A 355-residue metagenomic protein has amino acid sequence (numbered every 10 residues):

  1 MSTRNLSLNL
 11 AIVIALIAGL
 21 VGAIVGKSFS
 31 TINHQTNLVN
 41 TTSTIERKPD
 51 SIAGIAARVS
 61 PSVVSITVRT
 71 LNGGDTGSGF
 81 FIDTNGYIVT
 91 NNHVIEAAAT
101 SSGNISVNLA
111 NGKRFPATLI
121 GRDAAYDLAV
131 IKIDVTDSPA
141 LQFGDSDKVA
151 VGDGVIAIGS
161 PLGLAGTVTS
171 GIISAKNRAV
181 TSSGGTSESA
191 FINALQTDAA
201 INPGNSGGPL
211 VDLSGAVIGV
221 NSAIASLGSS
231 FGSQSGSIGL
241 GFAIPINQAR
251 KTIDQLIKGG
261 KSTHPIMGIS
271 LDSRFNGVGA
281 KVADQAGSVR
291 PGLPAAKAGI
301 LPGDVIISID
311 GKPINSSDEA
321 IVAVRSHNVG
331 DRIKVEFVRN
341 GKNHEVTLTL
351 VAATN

Functional and structural regions predicted by a protein language model:
S2-G277, I321, A352-N355: Serine-dependent protease modules
I55-A56, G303-I306, V335: Flexible, small-residue-rich helix->loop connector segments that border functional cores
F81, F337-R339, L350: Hydrophobic beta-strand positions in extracellular immunoglobulin-like domains
E96-S102, S235, S308-E336, K342-N343: PDZ domains, with a preference for the canonical peptide-binding region formed by the helix
N177-E188, G330-H344: Short peripheral tails and domain-boundary helices/loops at the edges of structured domains
I257-A323, K342-N355: PDZ/PDZ-like groove recognition
